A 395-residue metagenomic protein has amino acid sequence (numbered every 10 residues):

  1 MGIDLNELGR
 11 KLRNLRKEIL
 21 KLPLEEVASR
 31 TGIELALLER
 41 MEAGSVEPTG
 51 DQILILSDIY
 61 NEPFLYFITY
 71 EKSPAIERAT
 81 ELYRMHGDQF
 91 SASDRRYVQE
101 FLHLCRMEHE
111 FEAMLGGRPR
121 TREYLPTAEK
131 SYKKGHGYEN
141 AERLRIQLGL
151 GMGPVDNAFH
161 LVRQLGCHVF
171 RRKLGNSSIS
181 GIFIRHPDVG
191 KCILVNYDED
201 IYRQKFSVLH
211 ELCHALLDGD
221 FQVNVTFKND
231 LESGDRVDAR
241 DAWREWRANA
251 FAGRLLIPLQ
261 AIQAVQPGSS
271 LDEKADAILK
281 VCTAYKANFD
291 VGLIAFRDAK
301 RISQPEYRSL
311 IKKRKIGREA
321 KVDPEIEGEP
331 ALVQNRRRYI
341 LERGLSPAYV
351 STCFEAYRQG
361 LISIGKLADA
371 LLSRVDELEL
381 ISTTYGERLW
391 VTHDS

Functional and structural regions predicted by a protein language model:
M1-S395: Active-site hotspot residues in diverse enzymes, especially metal/ion-binding acidic/histidine motifs
